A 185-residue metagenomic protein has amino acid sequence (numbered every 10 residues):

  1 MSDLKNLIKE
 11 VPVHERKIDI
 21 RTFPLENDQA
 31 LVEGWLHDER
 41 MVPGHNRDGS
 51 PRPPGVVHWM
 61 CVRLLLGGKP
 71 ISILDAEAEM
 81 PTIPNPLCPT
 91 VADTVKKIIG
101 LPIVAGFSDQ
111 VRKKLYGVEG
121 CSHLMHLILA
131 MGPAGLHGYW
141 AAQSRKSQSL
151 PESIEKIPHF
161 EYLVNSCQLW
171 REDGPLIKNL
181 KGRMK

Functional and structural regions predicted by a protein language model:
M1-A30, W35-P43: Short, Gly/Pro- and small/polar-rich lid/capping loops
D3, H14-E15, D38-K185: Active-site- and interface-proximal helix/loop "cap" or "latch" segments in soluble metabolic and energy-transducing
